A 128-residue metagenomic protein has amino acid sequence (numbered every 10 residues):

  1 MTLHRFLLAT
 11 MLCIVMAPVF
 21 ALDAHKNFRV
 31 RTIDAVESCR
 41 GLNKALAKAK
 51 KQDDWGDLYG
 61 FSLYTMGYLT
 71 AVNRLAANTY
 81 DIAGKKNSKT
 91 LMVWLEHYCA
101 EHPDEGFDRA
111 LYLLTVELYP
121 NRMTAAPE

Functional and structural regions predicted by a protein language model:
M1-T10: Bacterial N-terminal signal peptides that target proteins for export
L7, F20-A21, C39: Compositionally biased, intrinsically disordered low-complexity regions
M16-P18: N-terminal signal peptide c-region/cleavage motif recognized by signal peptidases
A24-H97: Short N-proximal segments of mature Sec-exported proteins
V30, P103-E128: C-terminal partner/receptor-binding element of secreted or periplasmic proteins
